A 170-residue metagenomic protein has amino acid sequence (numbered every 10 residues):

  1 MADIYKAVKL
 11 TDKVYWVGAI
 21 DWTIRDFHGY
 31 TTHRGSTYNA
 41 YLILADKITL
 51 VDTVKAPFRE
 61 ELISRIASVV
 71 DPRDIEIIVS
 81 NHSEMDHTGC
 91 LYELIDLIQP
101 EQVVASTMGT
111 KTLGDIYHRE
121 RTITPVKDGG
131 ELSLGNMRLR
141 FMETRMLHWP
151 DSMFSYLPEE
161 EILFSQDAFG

Functional and structural regions predicted by a protein language model:
A2-D12, Q102-S152: Metallo-beta-lactamase
A7-A67, F154-L157, E161-S165: Conserved beta-strand hairpin/beta-sheet module of binuclear metal-dependent hydrolase folds, prominently
W22, K55-P57, E84-M85, T144-H148: Short beta->alpha connector loops
T49-D52, E76-S80, R140-F141: Short catalytic-loop micro-motif centered on adjacent basic/acidic residues
P57-V104: Active-site metal-binding motif and surrounding structural segment of the metallo-beta-lactamase
S83-T88, T110-L113, H148-W149, G170: Active-site environment of divalent metal-dependent phosphoester hydrolases
T107, Q166-D167: Short secondary-structure boundary segments
G130, D167-G170: Conserved catalytic scaffold of divalent metal-dependent phosphoesterases
